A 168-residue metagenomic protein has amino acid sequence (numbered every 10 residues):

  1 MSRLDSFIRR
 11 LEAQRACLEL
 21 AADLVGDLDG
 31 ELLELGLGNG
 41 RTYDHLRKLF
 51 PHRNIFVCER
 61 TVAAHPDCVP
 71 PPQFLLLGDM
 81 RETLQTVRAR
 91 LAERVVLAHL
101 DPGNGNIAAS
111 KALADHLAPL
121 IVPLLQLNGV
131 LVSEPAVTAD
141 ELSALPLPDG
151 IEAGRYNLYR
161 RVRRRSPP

Functional and structural regions predicted by a protein language model:
M1-G30: Class I SAM-dependent methyltransferase Rossmann-like catalytic core, especially the SAM/SAH-binding loop
E34: Class I SAM-dependent methyltransferase core
G40-D44: Glycine-rich SAM-binding Motif I of class I
R53-E59: Conserved SAM-binding motif I beta-strand of class I
T61-A92: S-adenosyl-L-methionine
E93-G103: Short SAM/SAH-binding signature in class I
N104, A108-P168: C-terminal substrate-binding/active-site "lid" region of AdoMet-derived donor-dependent transferases
